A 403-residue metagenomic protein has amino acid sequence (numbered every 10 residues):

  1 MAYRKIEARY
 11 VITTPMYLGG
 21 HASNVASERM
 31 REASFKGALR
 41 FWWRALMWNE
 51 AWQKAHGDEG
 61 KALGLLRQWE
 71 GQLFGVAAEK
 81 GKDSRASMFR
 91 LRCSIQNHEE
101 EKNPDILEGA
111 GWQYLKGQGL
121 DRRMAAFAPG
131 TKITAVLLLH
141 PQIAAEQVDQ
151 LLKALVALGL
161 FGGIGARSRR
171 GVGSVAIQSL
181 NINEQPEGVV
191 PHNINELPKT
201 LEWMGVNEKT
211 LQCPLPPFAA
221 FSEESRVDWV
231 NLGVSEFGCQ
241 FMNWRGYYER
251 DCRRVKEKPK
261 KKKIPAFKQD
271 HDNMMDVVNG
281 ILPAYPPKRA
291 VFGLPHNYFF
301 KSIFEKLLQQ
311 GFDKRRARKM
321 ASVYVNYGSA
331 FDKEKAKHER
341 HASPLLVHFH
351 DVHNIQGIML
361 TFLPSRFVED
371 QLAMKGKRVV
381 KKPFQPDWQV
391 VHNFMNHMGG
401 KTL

Functional and structural regions predicted by a protein language model:
M1-L403: Basic, Gly/Ser/Thr-rich N-terminal segments that form RNA-phosphate-binding interfaces in CRISPR RAMP
